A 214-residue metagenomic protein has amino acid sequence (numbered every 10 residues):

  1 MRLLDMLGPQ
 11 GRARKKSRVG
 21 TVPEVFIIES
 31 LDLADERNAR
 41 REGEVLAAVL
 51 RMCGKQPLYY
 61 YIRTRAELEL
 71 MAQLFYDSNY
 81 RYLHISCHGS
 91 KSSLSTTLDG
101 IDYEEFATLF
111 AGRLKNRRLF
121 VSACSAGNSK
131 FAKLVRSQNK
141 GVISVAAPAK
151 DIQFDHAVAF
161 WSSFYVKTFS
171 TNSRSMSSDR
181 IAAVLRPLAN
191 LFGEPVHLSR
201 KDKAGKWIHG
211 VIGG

Functional and structural regions predicted by a protein language model:
R2-Y80, S122: A domain-level signal for caspase-like cysteine endopeptidase catalytic cores and their zymogen-processing architecture
D32-E36, R65-E67, G89-S93, S125-N128 (+1 more regions): Short acidic, S/G/P-rich loop/turn micro-motifs used as interaction or catalytic elements
L33-N38, L94-L98, S173-R174: Short, flexible/disordered intra-domain loops and linkers
Y60-I62, V145-I152, S199-K201: A generic structural motif
A72-F106: A glycine-rich, hydrophobic loop/mini-helix early in the fold
L98-A159: Catalytic cores of nucleophile-dependent amide-cleaving enzymes
G100-L109, T171-G214: Caspase-like cysteine protease fold
V158-S170: Short, small-residue alpha-helix embedded
